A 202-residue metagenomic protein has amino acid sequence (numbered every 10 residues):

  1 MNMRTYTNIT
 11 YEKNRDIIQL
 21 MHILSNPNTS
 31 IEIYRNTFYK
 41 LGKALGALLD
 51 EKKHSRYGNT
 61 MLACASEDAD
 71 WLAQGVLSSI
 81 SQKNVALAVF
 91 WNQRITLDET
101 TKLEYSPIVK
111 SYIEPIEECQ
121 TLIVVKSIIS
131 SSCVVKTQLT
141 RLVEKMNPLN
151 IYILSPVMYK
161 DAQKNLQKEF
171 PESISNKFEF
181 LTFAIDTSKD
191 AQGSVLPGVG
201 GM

Functional and structural regions predicted by a protein language model:
M1-M202: PRPP-associated nucleotide enzymes
